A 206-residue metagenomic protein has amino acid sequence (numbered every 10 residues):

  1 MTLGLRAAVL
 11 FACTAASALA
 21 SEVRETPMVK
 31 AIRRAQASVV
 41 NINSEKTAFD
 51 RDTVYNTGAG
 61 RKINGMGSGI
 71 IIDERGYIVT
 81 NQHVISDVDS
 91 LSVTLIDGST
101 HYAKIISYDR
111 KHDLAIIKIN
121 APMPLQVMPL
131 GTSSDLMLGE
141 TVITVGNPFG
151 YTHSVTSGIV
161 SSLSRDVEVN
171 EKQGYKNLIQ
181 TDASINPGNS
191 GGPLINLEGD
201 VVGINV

Functional and structural regions predicted by a protein language model:
M1-A8: Bacterial N-terminal signal peptides that target proteins for export
F11-A20: Hydrophobic h-region of N-terminal signal peptides that target proteins for export in Gram-negative bacteria
L19-V206: Serine-dependent protease modules
